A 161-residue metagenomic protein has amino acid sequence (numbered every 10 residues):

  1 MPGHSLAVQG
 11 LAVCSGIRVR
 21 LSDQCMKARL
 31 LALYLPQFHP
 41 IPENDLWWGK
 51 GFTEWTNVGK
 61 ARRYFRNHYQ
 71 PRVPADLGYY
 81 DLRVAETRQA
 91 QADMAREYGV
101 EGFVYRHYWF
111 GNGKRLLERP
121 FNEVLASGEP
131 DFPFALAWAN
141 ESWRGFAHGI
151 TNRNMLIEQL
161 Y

Functional and structural regions predicted by a protein language model:
L21-Y161: Glycan-processing catalytic domains of CAZymes
